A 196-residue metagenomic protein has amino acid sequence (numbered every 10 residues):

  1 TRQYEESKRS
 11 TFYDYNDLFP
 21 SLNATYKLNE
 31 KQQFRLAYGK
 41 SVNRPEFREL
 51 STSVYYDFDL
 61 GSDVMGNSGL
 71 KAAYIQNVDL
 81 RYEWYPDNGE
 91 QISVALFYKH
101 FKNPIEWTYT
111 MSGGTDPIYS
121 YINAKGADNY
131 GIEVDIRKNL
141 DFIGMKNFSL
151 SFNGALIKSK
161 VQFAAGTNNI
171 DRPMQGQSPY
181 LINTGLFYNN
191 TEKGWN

Functional and structural regions predicted by a protein language model:
T1, K31, S41-P45, D87-G89 (+3 more regions): Structural signature of outer-membrane beta-barrel domains
T1, S21, T25, Q33-R35 (+7 more regions): Residue-level detector of the transmembrane beta-barrel scaffold of outer-membrane proteins
T1-N29, Y55: Signature of Gram-negative outer-membrane beta-barrel scaffolds
R2-K8, F47-S53, L60-S62, P104-S112 (+1 more regions): Outer-membrane beta-barrel translocator domains and adjoining extracellular loop/strand segments of Gram-negative
Y13-Y15, F19, N29-K31, D59 (+3 more regions): Outer-membrane beta-barrel porins/channels
A24-L28, K40, W84, K138-L140 (+1 more regions): Residue-level signature of outer-membrane beta-barrel architecture
V42-S93, Y98-F101, S112-N139, Q175-Y180: Outer-membrane beta-barrel signature, preferentially recognizing the C-terminal barrel domain of Gram-negative
F97-H100, I118-N196: Gram-negative outer-membrane beta-barrel transporters
